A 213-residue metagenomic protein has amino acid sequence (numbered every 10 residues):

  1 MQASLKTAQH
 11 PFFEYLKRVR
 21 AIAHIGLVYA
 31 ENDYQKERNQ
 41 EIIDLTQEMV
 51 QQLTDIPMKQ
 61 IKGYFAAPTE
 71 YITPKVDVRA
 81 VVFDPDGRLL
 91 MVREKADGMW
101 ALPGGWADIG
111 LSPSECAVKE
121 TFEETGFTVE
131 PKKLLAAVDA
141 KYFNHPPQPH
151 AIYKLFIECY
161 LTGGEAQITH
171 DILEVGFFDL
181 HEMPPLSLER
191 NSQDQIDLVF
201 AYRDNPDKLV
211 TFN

Functional and structural regions predicted by a protein language model:
M1-N39, M99, H170-N213: Nudix hydrolase/Nudix homology domain
K36, Q40-R79: Acidic, metal-coordinating catalytic segment for phosphate/diphosphate chemistry, firing primarily on the Nudix
I56-Q60, L111, E189, N205-P206: Juxtamembrane/interface motifs at transmembrane-helix termini
K62-A101, V129, K133: N-terminal strand-loop-strand
P103-G105: Extended, positively charged loop/linker patches that create polyanion-binding surfaces
A107-P131, D139-V199, F212: Unchanged
